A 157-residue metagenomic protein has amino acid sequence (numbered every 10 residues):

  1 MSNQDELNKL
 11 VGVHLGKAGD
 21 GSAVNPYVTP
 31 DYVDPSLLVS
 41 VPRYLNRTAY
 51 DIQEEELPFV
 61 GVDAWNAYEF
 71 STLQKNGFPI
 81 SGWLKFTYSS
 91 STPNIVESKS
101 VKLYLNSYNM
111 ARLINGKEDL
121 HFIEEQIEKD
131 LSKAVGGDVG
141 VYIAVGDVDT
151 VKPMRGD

Functional and structural regions predicted by a protein language model:
S2-D157: N-terminal intrinsically disordered, cationic/polar leader segments that include organellar targeting peptides
